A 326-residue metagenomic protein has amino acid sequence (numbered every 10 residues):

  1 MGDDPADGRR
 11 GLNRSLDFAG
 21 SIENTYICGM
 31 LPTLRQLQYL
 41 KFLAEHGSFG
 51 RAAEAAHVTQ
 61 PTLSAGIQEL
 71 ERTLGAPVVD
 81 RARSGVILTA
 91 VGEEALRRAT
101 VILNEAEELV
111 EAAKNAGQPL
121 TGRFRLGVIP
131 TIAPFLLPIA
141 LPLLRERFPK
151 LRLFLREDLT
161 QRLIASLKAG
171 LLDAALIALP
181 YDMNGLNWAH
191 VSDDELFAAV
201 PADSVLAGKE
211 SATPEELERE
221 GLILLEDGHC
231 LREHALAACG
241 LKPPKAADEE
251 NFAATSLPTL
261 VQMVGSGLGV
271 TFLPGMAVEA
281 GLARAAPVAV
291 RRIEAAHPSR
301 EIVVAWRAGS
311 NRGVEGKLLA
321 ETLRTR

Functional and structural regions predicted by a protein language model:
T33-L34, S84, A90, K114-A133 (+3 more regions): Interdomain hinge and pocket-entrance segments immediately C-terminal to HTH DNA-binding domains
K41-T62: Short helix-boundary/capping micro-motifs
F49, E71-E93: A short LG(V/I)-centered, amphipathic sequence patch enriched for acidic residue(s) preceding the LG motif
T121-N184, S256: Central regulatory/effector-binding core of bacterial HTH transcription factors
L136, L268, V288-R326: A late-sequence structural motif
L159-I164, K168-L172, I177-A178, G228-A289: Hydrophobic hinge/microswitch elements
G185-L222, G316: Flexible hinge/capping segments at coil-to-helix
G221-P243, R312-G316, A320-E321, R326: Secondary-structure junction motif
